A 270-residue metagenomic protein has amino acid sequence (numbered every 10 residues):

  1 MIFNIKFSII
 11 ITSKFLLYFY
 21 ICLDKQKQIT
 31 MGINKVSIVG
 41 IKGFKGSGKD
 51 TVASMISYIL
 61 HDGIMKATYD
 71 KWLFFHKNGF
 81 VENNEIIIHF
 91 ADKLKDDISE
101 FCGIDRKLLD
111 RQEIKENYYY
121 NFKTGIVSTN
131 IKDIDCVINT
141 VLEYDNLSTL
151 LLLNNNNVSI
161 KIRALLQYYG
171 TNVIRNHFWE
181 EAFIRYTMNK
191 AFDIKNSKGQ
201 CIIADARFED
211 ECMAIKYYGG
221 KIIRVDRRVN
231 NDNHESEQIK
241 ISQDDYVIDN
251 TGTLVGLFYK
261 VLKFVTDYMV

Functional and structural regions predicted by a protein language model:
I9-I10, L17-K25: Short, positively charged and aromatic/hydrophobic N-terminal segments
M31-I38, W72-L73: Extreme N-terminal, non-catalytic leader segments that precede Walker-type/kinase nucleotide-binding cores
K35-V39, S197-A204: Generic beta-sheet signal
S37-G46, I87-H89: Short, hydrophobic/glycine-enriched beta-strand segments
K42-K45, S54, E181-A182, Y186-K190 (+1 more regions): Small-molecule kinase domains that catalyze NTP-dependent phosphoryl transfer to phosphate-bearing small molecules
D50: Walker A/P-loop
I59-T68, V81: Post-Walker A helix-loop "phosphate-sensing" segment adjacent to the P-loop in P-loop NTPases
K71-S197: ATP-dependent small-molecule kinase phosphotransfer cores that center on conserved nucleotide phosphate-binding segments
